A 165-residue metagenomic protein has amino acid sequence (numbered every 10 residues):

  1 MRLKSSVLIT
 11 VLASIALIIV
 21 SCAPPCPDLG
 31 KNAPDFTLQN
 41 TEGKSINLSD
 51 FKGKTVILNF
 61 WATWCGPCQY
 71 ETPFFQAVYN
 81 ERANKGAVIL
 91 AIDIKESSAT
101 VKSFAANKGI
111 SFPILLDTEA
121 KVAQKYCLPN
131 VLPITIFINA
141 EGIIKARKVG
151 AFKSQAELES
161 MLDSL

Functional and structural regions predicted by a protein language model:
M1-I9: Bacterial N-terminal signal peptides that target proteins for export
T10-I18: Bacterial N-terminal signal peptides
C22-L48: N-terminal "domain-start" segment that seeds a small globular fold
K54-V56, F60-W64, V131: Short pre-active-site segment immediately N-terminal to redox-active cysteine/selenocysteine motifs in thiol-based
I57-L58, I89, T135: Hydrophobic beta-strand anchors of alpha/beta hydrolase catalytic cores
F60-A77: Conserved redox-active cysteine motifs that mediate thiol-disulfide chemistry, especially di-cysteine Cys-X(1-2)-Cys
Y70, N80-E119: Conserved segment of the thioredoxin-like fold in thiol-based oxidoreductases
S103-S111, T118-L162: Thiol/disulfide oxidoreductase modules built on the thioredoxin-like
